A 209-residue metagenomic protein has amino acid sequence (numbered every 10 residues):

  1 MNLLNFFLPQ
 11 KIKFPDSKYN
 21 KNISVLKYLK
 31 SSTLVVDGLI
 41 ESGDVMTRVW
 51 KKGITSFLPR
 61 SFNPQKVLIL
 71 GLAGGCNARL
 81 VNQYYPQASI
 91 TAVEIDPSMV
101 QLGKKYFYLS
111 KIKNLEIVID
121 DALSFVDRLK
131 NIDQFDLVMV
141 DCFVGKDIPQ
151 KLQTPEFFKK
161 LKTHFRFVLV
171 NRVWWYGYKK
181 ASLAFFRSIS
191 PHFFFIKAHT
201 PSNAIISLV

Functional and structural regions predicted by a protein language model:
M1-L8, N63, D133, T163 (+1 more regions): Short, Lys/Arg-enriched, disordered terminal segments
M1-T33: N-terminal auxiliary segments of SAM/dcSAM-dependent transferases
L29-D37, V138, F167-V168: Short, basic/glycine-rich phosphate-binding loops at helix/coil junctions that contact nucleotide phosphates
V35-I40, V209: Secondary-structure transition/turn motif
L39-G53: Conserved SAM-binding loop and adjacent beta-strand
I40-E41, V144-G145, V173-G177: Short histidine/acidic/glycine/proline-rich micro-motifs that form metal- and phosphate-coordinating active-site loops
K51-F167, T200-N203: The AdoMet/dcAdoMet-binding core of the Class I SAM-like
P149-V209: C-terminal substrate-binding/active-site "lid" region of AdoMet-derived donor-dependent transferases
